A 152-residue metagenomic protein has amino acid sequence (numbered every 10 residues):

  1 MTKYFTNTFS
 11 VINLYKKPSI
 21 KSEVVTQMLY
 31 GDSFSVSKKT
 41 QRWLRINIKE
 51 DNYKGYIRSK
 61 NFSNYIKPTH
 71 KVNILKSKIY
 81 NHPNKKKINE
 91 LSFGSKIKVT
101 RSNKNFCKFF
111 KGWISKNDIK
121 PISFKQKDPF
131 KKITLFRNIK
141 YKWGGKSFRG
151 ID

Functional and structural regions predicted by a protein language model:
M1-P18, Q27-Y30, S37-T40, N47-E50 (+5 more regions): SH3-family beta-barrel domains
L14, Y141-W143: Short clusters of hydrophobic/aromatic residues that line enzyme substrate/ligand-binding pockets
S22, D51-K54, W113-S115: Short, surface-exposed beta-strand-loop junctions and turns on beta-sheet-rich folds
R58, S115-D118, D152: Helix N-cap / beta->alpha transition motif
G94-K96, N138: Glycine-centered loop/turn motifs
S102-N105, W113, I119, F148: Short acidic/polar capping segments at secondary-structure boundaries
I114-Y141: A short mid-domain helix/strand-loop element embedded in enzyme catalytic domains that forms or borders the active-site
G145-D152: Active-site nucleophilic cysteine motif
